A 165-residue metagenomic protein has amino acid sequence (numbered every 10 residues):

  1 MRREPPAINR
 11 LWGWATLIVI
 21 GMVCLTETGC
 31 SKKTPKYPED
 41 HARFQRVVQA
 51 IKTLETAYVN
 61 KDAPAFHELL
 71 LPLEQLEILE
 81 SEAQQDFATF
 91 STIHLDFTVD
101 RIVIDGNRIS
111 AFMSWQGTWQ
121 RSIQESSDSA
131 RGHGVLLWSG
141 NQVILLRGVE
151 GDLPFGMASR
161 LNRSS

Functional and structural regions predicted by a protein language model:
R2-T16: Bacterial N-terminal signal peptides that target proteins for export
T16-C24: Hydrophobic helical h-region of N-terminal Sec-dependent signal peptides in bacterial secretory/periplasmic proteins
T26-G29: C-terminal motif of bacterial Sec signal peptides marking the signal peptidase cleavage site
S31-K33: Bacterial signal peptide processing site
P38: Glycine-rich phosphate-binding "P-loop"
A42, V48-Q49, P64-F112, T118-W119 (+1 more regions): Short solvent-exposed beta->alpha transition segments
L54-F66: Short helix-adjacent coil turns
G106-S165: Exposed beta-sheet edge and beta->alpha loop/turn motif
